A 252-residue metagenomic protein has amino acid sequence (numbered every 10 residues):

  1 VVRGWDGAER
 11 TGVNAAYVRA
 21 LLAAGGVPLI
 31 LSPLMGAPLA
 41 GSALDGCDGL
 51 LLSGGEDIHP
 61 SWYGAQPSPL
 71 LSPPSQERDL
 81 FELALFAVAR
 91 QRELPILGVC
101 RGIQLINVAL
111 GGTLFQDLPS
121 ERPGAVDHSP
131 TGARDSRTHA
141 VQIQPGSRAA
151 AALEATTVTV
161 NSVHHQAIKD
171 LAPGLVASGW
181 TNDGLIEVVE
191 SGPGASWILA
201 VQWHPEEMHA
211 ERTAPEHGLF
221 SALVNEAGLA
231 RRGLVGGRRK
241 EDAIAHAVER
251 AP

Functional and structural regions predicted by a protein language model:
V1-L97, N107-L110, F115, P119-A152 (+4 more regions): N-terminal beta1-alpha1 cap of cysteine-dependent amidohydrolase-like domains
C100: Conserved G/P- and acidic residue-centered "switch" motifs that form tight phosphate/ATP-binding loops in soluble
I103-L105: Hydrophobic, aromatic-enriched interface-forming segments
A195-W197: A short, structured beta-strand/loop element
L199-W203: Active-site-proximal beta-strand elements of phosphoester/diester hydrolases
